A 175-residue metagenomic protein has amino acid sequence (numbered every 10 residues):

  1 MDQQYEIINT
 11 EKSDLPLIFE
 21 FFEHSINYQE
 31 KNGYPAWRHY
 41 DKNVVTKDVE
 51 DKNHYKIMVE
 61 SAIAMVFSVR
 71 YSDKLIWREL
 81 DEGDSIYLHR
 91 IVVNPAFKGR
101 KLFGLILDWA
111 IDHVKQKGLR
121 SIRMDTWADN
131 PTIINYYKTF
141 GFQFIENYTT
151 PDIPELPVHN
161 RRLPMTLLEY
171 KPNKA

Functional and structural regions predicted by a protein language model:
Y5-E20: A short beta-loop-alpha structural element at the N-terminal edge of CoA-dependent acyl/N-acetyltransferase catalytic
K12, E23-N32, W37-A96, G104-W109 (+1 more regions): Acetyl-CoA-dependent GNAT
K98, L107-K115, K138: A conserved short alpha-helix in the GNAT/GCN5 acetyltransferase fold that borders and helps form the acetyl-CoA
K101: Conserved G/P- and acidic residue-centered "switch" motifs that form tight phosphate/ATP-binding loops in soluble
G104, Q116, A128-E146, E155: Conserved active-site alpha-helix within GNAT-family acetyltransferase domains
V114-T126: Conserved GNAT acetyl-CoA-binding A-motif
W127-D129, T150-A175: C-terminal "cap" of GNAT-fold acetyltransferases
